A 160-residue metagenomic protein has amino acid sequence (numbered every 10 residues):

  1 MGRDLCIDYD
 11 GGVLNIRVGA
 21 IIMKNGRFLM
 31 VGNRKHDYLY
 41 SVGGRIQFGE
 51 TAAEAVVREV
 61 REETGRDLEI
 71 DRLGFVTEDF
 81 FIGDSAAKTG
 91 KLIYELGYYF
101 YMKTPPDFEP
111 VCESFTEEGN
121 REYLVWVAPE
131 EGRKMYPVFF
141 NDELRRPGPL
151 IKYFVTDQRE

Functional and structural regions predicted by a protein language model:
M1-G19, G90: Acidic, metal-coordinating catalytic segment for phosphate/diphosphate chemistry, firing primarily on the Nudix
G12-L14, K88-L96, T116-R121: A generic structural micro-feature
N15, M23, S41, L68 (+1 more regions): Short connector loops at helix/strand junctions that flank enzyme active sites, especially segments positioning acidic
K24-R66: Conserved Nudix-box catalytic region and its N-terminal flanking loop in Nudix hydrolases and closely related
D67-V76: A short coil-to-beta-strand element that immediately follows conserved catalytic motifs
F80-V111: Active-site-adjacent beta-strand/loop module that shapes the phosphate/pyrophosphate-binding cleft
Y101, E113-R146: NUDIX/MutT-family hydrolases
